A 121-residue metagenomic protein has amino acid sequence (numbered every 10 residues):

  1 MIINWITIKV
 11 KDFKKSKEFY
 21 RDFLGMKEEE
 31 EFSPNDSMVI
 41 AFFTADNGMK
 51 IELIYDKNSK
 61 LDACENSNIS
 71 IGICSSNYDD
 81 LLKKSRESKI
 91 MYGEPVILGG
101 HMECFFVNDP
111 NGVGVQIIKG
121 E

Functional and structural regions predicted by a protein language model:
M1-K15, N68-I71, E121: N-terminal beta-strand motif that seeds the catalytic metal site of vicinal oxygen chelate
I8-G48: Core segments of cupin and vicinal oxygen chelate
D12-F13, S76-D79: Helix N-cap motif at beta-to-alpha junctions
E18-F19, D79-K84: Short amphipathic alpha-helices within nucleic acid-binding modules
E31, F42, L82-E121: Vicinal oxygen chelate
S37, S67, H101: Exposed loop/turn and edge beta-strand positions of beta-sandwich/beta-sheet ligand-binding modules
